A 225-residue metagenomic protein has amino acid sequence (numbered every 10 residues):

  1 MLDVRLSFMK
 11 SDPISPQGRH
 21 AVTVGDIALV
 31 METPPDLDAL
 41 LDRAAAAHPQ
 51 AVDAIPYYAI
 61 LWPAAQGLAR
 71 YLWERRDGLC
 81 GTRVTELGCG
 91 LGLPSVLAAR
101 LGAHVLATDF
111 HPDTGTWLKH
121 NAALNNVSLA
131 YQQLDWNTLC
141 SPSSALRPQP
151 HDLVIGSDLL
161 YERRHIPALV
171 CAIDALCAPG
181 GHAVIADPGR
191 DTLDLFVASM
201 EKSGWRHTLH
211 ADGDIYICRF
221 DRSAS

Functional and structural regions predicted by a protein language model:
M1-S225: S-adenosylmethionine-dependent methyltransferases
